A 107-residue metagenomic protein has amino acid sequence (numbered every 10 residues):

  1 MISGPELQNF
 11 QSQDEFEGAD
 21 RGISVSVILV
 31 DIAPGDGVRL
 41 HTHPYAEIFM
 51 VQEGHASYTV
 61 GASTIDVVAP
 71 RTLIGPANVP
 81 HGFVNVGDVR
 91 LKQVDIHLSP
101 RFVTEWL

Functional and structural regions predicted by a protein language model:
M1-V25, E105-W106: A short, N-terminal "cap"/entry segment at the start of jelly-roll beta-barrel domains of the cupin/DSBH fold
S12-D14, I28-H43, A77: Conserved short histidine dyad/triad with adjacent acidic residue
F16-A19, G37-H43, V84-V86, E105-W106: Short histidine-centered beta-strand/loop micro-motifs that create catalytic or ligand/metal-coordination sites
D31-A33, T42-Y58: Short, conserved beta-strand element in jelly-roll/cupin
L40, Y58-T59, G75, H81-G87: Short beta-strand His + acidic residue motifs that chelate non-heme Fe in jelly-roll/DSBH and cupin folds
H55-S57, T64, P80, R90: Structural motif
A62-A77: Short acidic-glycine-tyrosine-enriched beta hairpin
I74, V89-T104: A short hydrophobic beta-strand segment most commonly corresponding to one strand of the jelly-roll/cupin
